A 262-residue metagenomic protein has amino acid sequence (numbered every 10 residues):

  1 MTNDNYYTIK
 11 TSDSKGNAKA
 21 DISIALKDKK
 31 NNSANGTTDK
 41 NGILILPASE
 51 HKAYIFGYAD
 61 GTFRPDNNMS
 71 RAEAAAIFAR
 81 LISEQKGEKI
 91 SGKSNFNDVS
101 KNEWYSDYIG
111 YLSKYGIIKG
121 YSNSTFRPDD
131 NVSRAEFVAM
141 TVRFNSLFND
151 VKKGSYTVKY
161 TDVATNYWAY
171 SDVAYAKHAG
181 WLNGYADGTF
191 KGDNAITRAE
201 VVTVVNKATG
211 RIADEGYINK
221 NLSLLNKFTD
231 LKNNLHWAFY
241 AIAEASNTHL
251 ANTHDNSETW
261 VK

Functional and structural regions predicted by a protein language model:
M1-K15: Beta-strand-rich domain onsets/edges
K15-D28: Short, ordered, surface-exposed loop/turn motifs in non-cytosolic proteins
K29-S33: Glycine-centered tight beta-turn/hairpin loop motif at sheet-sheet or coil-to-beta transitions
N35-A72, A79-S106, Y115, K119-A135 (+4 more regions): Feature responds to low-complexity, polar/acidic, surface-exposed segments characteristic of secreted/exported proteins
G180: Membrane-interfacial amphipathic helices and adjacent loop/beta segments that form the lipid-substrate binding surface
